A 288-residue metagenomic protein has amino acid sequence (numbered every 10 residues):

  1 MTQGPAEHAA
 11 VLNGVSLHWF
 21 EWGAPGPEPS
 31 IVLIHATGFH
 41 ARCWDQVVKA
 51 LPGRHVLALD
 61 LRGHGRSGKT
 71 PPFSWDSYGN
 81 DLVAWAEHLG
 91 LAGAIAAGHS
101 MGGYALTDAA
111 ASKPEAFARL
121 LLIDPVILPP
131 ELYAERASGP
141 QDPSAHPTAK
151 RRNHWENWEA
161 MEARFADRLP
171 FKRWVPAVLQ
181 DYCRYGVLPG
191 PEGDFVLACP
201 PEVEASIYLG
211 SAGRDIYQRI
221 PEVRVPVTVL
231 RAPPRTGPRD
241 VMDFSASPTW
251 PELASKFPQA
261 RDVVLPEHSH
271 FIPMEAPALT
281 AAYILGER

Functional and structural regions predicted by a protein language model:
M1-I31, P52-R54, L91-A92, I127 (+3 more regions): Alpha/beta-hydrolase fold catalytic core
V15, F20, L57, L61-A97 (+2 more regions): Active-site loop/oxyanion-hole signature of alpha/beta-hydrolase fold enzymes
V15-G68: Conserved HGGG/HGGXW glycine-rich cap/lid loop of the alpha/beta-hydrolase fold
C43-D45, S67-F73, E131-A134, D240: Conserved catalytic-core motifs of eukaryotic protein kinase domains, centered on the activation segment
A92-E135: Conserved hydrolase catalytic core segment
P130-F195, C199, V203-D215: Helix-rich cap/lid subdomain of alpha/beta-hydrolase
L188-K256, R261: Conserved serine/cysteine hydrolase catalytic core
L265-A276: Catalytic histidine-centered segment of alpha/beta-hydrolase-like enzymes
